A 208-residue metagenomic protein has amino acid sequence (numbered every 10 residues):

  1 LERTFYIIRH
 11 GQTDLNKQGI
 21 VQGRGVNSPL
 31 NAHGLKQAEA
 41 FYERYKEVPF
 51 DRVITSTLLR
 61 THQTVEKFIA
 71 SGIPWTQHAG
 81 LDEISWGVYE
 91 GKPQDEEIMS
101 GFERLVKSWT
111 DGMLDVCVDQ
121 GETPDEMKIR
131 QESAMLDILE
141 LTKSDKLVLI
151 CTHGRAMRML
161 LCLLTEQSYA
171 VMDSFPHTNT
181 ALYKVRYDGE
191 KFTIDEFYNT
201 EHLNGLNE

Functional and structural regions predicted by a protein language model:
L1-T4, I84-E96, E140-K146, C162-E208: Acidic, low-complexity terminal tails and accessory targeting/binding regions of phosphate-metabolizing enzymes
T4-H10, I150: Short, hydrophobic/glycine-enriched beta-strand segments
R9, D14-I73, Q77: Active-site-proximal alpha-helix that buttresses catalytic centers in soluble enzyme cores
T13, A156-M157: Short active-site segment of divalent metal-dependent hydrolases/proteases that encodes the spacing between
E39-E43, K128, E132-E140, L161: Generic structural signal for well-ordered alpha-helical scaffold segments
P49-G80, V106, R186-E208: Conserved histidine-centered catalytic loops in small-molecule metabolism enzymes
T55-S56, I129, C151-T152: Short beta-strand scaffold positions
S71-R130: Phosphate-handling substructures
